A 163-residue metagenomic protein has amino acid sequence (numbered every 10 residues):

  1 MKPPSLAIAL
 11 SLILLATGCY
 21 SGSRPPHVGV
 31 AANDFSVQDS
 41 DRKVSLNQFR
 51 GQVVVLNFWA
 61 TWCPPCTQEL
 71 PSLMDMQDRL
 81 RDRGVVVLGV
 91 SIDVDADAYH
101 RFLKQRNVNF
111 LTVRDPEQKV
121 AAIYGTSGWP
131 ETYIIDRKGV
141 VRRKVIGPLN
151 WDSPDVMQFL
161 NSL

Functional and structural regions predicted by a protein language model:
M1-S36, P154-Q158, L163: N-terminal targeting signals for export/organelle localization
L15, N33, S45, W59 (+3 more regions): Conserved Rossmann-like nucleotide-binding pocket used by diverse enzymes that bind dinucleotide cofactors
D34-V54: A short beta-strand-turn-helix
Q52-V54, F58-W62, G128: Short pre-active-site segment immediately N-terminal to redox-active cysteine/selenocysteine motifs in thiol-based
V55-N57, G89, Y133-I134: Hydrophobic beta-strand core positions in alpha/beta domains
F58-D75: Conserved redox-active cysteine motifs that mediate thiol-disulfide chemistry, especially di-cysteine Cys-X(1-2)-Cys
Q68, D78-K119, W129: Conserved segment of the thioredoxin-like fold in thiol-based oxidoreductases
R101-V108, P116-N161: Thiol/disulfide oxidoreductase modules built on the thioredoxin-like
